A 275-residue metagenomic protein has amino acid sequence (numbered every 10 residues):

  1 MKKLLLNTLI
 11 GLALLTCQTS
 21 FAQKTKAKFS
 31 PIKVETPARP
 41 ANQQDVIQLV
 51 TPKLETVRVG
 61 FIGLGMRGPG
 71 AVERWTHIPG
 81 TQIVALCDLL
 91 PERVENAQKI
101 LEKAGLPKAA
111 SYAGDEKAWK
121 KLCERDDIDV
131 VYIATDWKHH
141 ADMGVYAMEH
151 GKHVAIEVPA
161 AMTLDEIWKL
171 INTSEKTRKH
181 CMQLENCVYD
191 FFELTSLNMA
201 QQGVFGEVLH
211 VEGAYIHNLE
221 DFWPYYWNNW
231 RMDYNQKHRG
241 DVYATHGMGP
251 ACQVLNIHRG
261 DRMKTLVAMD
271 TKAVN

Functional and structural regions predicted by a protein language model:
M1-L4: Positively charged n-region of N-terminal signal peptides that target proteins for export
N7-C17: Bacterial N-terminal signal peptides
K26-A104, A251: N-terminal Rossmann-like dinucleotide-binding module
A110-K117: Short acidic-hydrophobic, aromatic-tinged amphipathic segments that line or gate anion-handling sites
V130-Y132: N-terminal Rossmann-like NAD(P) cofactor-binding module of classical short-chain dehydrogenase/reductase
D136-W137, A141-Y189, G203: Beta-strand-loop-alpha-helix segment that lines the small-molecule cofactor/substrate pocket of alpha/beta enzymes
T177-M182, C187-N275: Predominantly a Rossmann-like dinucleotide-binding segment in NAD(P)-dependent oxidoreductases
